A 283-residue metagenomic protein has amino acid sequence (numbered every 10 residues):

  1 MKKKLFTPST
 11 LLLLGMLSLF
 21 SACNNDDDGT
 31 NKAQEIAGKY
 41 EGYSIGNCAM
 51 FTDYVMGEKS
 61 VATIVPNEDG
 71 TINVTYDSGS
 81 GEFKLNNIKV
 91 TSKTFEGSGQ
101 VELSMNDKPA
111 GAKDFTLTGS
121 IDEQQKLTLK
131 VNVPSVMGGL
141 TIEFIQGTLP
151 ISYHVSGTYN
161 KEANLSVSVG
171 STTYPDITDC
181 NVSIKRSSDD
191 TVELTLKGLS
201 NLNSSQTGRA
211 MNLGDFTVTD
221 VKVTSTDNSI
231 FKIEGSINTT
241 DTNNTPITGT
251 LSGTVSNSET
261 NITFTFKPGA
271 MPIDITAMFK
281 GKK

Functional and structural regions predicted by a protein language model:
M1-L11, G15-S44, V136-Y159, P268-K283: Bacterial Sec-dependent N-terminal signal peptides
T30, E35, E82-L103, T207 (+1 more regions): Mid-chain, structured segments of secreted extracytoplasmic proteins
Q34-E41, E68-N73, S92-Q100, K126-T128 (+4 more regions): Short, hydrophobic/aromatic-rich segments at coil-to-beta transitions
Y40-V61, S92-T116, Y159-T178, D227-P246: Short, flexible domain-boundary/linker segments around small modular repeats
Y43-N47, D77-G81, E102, P134-G138 (+3 more regions): Hydrophobic lipid-interacting interfaces of membrane-associated proteins
D53-K89, T173-T217: N-terminal glycine/threonine-rich, aromatic-flanked beta-hairpin/loop signature
S60-V65, L85-K89, D114-I121, C180-K185 (+3 more regions): Hydrophobic/aromatic beta-strand elements that line small-molecule binding cavities or substrate pockets in beta-rich
E96-H154, S225-K283: Beta-sheet ligand-binding and adhesion/scaffold domains
